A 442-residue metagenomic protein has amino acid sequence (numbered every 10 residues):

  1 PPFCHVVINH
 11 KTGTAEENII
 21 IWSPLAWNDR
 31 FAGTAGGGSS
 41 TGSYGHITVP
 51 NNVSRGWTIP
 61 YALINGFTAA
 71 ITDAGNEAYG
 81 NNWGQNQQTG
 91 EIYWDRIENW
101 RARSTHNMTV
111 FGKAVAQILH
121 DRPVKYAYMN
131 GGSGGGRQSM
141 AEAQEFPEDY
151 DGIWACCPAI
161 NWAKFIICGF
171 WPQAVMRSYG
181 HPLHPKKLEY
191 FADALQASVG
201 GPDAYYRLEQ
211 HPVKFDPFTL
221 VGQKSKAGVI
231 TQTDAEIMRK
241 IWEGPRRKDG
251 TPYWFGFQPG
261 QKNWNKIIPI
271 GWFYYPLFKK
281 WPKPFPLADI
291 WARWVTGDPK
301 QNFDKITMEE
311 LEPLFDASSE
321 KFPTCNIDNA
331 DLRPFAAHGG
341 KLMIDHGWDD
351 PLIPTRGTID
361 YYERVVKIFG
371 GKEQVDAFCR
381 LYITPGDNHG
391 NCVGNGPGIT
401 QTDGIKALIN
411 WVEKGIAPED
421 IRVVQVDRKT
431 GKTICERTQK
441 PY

Functional and structural regions predicted by a protein language model:
P1-R30, S43-V49, R55-W57, D203-R207 (+3 more regions): Catalytic-loop region of hydrolases
G37-D121, I167-C168, V175, N302-T324 (+1 more regions): Cap/lid segment of the alpha/beta-hydrolase catalytic domain
R122-S133: Alpha/beta-hydrolase fold nucleophile elbow
G131-A141: Glycine-rich nucleophile elbow surrounding the catalytic serine of serine-hydrolase chemistry
A141-A143, E148-R246, I399-T400: A catalytic-pocket lid/entrance helix-loop region that shapes and gates access to the active site across common
I344-H346: Short beta-strand/loop motif that positions the catalytic acidic residue of the alpha/beta-hydrolase fold
L352-R356: Conserved alpha/beta-hydrolase "acid-adjacent" motif
I368-G390: Catalytic histidine neighborhood in serine/cysteine hydrolases with alpha/beta-hydrolase-type architecture
